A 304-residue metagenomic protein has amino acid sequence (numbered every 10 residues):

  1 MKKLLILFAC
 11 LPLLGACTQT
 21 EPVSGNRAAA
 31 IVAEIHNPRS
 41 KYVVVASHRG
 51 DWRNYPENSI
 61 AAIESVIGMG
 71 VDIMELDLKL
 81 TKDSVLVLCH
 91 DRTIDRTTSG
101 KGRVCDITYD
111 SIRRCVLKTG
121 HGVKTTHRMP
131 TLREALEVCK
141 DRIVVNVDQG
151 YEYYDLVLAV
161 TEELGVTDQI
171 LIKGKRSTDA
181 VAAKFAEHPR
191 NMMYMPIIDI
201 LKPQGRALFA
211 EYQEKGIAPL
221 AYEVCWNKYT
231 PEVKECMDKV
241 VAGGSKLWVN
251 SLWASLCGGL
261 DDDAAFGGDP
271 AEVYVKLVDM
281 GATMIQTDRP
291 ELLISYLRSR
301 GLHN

Functional and structural regions predicted by a protein language model:
M1-R27: Bacterial Sec-dependent N-terminal signal peptides
C17-N304: Phosphate-group recognition and catalysis centered on beta-loop-alpha active-site segments
